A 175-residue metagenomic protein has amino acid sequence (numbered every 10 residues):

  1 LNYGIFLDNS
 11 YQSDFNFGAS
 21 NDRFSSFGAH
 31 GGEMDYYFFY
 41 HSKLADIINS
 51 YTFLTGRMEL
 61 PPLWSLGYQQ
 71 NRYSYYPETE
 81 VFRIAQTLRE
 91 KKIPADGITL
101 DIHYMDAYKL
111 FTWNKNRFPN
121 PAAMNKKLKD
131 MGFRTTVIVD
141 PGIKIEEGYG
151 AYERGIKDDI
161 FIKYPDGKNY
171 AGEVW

Functional and structural regions predicted by a protein language model:
L1-A95, A122-T135, V139-D140: Carbohydrate-recognition beta-sandwich/jelly-roll modules in extracellular/periplasmic carbohydrate-active proteins
F17-A19, K109-T112, E146-E153: Short acidic, glycine/serine/threonine-rich loops at helix termini
G31-E33, L63, D106, G155-K157 (+1 more regions): Short, solvent-exposed loop/turn segments at the edges of secondary structure
Y68-Y75, L100-R117: Conserved short loop/turn motifs at secondary-structure junctions
D96-D101, A171-W175: Active-site groove signature of glycoside hydrolases
I98-Y104, V139-E147: Short, solvent-exposed turn/loop segments enriched in Gly/Ser/Thr/Pro and often Arg
D106-P121, P165-W175: Aromatic/His-enriched, Gly/Pro-containing loop or helix-boundary segments that lie immediately adjacent to catalytic
P141-W175: Active-site-adjacent "subsite" loops/lids of carbohydrate-active enzymes
